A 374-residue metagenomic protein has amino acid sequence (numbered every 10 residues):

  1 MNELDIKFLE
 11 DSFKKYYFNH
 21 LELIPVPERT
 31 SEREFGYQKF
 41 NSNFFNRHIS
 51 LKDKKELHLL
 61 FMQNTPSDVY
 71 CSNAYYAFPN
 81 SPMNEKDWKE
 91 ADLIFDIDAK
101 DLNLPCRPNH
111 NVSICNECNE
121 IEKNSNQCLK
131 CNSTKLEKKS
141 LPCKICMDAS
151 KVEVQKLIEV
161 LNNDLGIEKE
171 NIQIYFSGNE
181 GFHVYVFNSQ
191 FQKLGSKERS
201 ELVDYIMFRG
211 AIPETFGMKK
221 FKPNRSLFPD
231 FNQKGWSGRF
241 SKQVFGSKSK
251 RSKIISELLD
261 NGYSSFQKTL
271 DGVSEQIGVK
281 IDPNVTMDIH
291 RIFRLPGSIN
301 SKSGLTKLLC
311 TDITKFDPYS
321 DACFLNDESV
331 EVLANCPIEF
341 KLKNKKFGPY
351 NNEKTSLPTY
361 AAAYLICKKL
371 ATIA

Functional and structural regions predicted by a protein language model:
F18-K144, S303: SsDNA-processing nucleotidyl-transfer enzymes
C71, I172-G178, N284-T286: Short beta-strand
F78-E85, L161-N163, I167-S177: Catalytic micro-motifs at enzyme active sites that drive phosphoryl/nucleotidyl and oxygen chemistry
E90-F95, K169-E201: Histidine-centered divalent-metal-coordination microenvironment in nucleic-acid enzymes
I145-K169: Long, well-ordered alpha-helical scaffolding segments within enzyme catalytic domains, especially pronounced
L202-D282, T286-H290: Long, charge-rich alpha-helical interaction segments
K302-G304, D317-A361, I366-K368: C-terminal accessory/binding modules appended to enzymatic or scaffolding proteins
K369-A374: A short, conserved structural fragment
